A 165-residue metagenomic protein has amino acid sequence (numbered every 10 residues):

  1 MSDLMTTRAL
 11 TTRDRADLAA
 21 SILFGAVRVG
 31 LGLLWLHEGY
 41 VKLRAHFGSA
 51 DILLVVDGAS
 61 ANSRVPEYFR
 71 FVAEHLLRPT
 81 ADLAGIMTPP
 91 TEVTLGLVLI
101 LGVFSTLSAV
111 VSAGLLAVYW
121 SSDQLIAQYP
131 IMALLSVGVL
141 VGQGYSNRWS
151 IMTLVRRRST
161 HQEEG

Functional and structural regions predicted by a protein language model:
M1-E67, F71-T94, L101-G165: Extended, low-polarity transmembrane helix blocks
